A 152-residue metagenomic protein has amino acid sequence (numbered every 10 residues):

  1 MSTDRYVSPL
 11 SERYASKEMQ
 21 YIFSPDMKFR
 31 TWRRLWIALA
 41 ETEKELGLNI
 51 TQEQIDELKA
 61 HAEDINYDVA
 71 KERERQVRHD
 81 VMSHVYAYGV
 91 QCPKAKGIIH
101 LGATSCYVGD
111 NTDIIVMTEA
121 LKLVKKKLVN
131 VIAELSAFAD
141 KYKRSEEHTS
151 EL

Functional and structural regions predicted by a protein language model:
M1-E146, S150: A helix-coil-helix interface module used to build multimeric assemblies and to scaffold catalytic/cofactor sites
